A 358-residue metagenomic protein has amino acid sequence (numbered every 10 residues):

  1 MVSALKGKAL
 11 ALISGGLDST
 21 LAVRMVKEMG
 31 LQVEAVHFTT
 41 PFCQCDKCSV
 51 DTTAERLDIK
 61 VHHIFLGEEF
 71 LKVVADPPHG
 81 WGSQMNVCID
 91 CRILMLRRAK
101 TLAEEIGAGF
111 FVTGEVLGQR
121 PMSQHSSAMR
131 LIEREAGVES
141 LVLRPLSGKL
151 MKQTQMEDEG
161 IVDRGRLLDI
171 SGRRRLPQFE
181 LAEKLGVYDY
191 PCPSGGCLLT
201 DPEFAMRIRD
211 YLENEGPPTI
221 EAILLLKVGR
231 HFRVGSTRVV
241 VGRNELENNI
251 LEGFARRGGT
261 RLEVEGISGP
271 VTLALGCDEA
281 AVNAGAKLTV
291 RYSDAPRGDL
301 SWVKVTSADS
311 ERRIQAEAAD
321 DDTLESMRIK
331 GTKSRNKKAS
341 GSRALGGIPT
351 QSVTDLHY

Functional and structural regions predicted by a protein language model:
M1-K184, E311, K330-Y358: ATP-dependent adenylation/nucleotidyltransferase module used to activate substrates
L141-L143, K149-H357: AMP-forming adenylation/ATP pyrophosphatase catalytic core
